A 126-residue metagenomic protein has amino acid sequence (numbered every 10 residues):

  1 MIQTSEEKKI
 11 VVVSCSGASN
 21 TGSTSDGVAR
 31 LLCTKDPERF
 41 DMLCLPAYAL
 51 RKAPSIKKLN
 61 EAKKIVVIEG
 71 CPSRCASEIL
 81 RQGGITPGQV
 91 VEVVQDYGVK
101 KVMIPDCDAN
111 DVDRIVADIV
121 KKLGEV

Functional and structural regions predicted by a protein language model:
M1-V126: Iron-sulfur-associated redox domains of electron-transfer enzymes in respiratory and anaerobic energy metabolism
